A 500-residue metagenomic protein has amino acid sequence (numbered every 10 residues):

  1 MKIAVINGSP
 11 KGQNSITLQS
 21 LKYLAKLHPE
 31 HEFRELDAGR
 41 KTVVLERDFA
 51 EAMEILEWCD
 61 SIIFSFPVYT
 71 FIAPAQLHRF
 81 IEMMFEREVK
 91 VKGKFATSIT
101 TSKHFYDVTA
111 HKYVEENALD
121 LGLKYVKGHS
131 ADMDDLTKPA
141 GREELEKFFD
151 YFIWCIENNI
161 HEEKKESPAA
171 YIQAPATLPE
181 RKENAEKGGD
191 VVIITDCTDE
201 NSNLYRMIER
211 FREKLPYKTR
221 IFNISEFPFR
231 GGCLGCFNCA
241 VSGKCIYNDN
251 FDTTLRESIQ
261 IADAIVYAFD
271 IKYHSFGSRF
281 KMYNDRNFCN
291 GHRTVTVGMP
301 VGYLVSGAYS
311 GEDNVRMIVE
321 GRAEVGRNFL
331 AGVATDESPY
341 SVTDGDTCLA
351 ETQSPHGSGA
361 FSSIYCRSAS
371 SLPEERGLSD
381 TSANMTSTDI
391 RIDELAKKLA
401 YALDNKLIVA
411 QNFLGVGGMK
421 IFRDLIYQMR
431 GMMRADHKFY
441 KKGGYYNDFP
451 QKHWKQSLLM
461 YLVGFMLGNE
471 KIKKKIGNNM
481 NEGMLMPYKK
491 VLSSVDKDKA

Functional and structural regions predicted by a protein language model:
M1-R87, E146-I153, E163-H292, T343-S362 (+4 more regions): N-terminal beta1-alpha1-beta2 submodule of the flavodoxin-like/Rossmannoid cofactor-binding fold
E30-A38, G122-D132, K218-N223, N328-E337 (+1 more regions): Short beta-strand elements in bilobed, periplasmic/extracellular small-molecule ligand-binding domains
R87-K92, H292-G298: Short, conserved loop/helix-junction motifs that constitute active-site signature segments in enzyme catalytic cores
G93-D132, V297-D336: Short, glycine-/small-residue-rich phosphate/pyrophosphate-handling segment
A110-V114, G141-F148, M207, R279 (+1 more regions): Internal, well-ordered alpha-helical segments in soluble enzyme and binding-protein domains
D120-E166, V325-Y340, E375, K398-L407: A charged, well-structured terminal subsegment
